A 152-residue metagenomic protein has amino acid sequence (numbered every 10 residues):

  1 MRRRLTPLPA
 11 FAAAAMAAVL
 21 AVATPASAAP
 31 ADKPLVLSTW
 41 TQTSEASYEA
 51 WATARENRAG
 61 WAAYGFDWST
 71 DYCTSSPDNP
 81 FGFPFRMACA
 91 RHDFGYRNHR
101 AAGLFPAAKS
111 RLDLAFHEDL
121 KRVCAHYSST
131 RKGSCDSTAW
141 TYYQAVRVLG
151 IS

Functional and structural regions predicted by a protein language model:
R2-P9, V22-S152: Extended terminal accessory/targeting regions
A14-M16, P25-A26: Cleavable N-terminal signal peptides
